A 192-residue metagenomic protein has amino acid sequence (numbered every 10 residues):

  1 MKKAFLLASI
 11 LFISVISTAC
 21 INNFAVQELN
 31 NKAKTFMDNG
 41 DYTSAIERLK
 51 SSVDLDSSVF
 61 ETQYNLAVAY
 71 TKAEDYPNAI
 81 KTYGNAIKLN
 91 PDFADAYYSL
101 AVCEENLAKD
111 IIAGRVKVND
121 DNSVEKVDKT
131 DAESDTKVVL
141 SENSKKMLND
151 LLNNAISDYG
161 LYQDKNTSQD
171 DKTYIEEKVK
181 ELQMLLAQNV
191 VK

Functional and structural regions predicted by a protein language model:
N31, N65, S99, I175-K178: Canonical tetratricopeptide repeat
S52, N85-A86, Y162: Canonical positions in the second alpha-helix
D120-K192: Terminal, low-structured helical/coil segments at or just beyond the last alpha-helical repeat
